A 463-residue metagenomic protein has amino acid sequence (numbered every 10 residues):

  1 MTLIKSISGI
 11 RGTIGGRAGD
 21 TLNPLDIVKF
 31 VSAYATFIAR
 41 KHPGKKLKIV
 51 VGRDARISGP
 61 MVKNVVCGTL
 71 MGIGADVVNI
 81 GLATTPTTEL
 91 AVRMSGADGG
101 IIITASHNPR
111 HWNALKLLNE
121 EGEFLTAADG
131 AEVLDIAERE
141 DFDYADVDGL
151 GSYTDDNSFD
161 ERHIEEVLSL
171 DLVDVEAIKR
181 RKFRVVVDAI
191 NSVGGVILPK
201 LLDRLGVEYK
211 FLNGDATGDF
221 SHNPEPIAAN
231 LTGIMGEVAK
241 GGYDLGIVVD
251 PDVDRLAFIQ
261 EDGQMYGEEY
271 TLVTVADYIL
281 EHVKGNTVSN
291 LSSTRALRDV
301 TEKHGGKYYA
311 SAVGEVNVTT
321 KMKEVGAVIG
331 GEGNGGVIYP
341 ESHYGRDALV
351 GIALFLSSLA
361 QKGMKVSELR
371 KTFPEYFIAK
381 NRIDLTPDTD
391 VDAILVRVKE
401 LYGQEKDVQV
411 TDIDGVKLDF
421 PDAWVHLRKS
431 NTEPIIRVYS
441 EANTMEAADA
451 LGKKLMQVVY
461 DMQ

Functional and structural regions predicted by a protein language model:
M1-G68, G72-I73, S152-V185: An N-terminal, well-structured beta->alpha segment
T13, N113-A239: Gly/Ser/Thr-enriched, mixed-charge loops and adjacent short helices that form phosphate/oxyanion-binding elements
T36, R40, K48-W112, K200-I259: N-terminal small/polar loop signature for handling phosphorylated ligands or for N-terminal nucleophile
V51-R53, V187-A189, Q260, E341 (+1 more regions): Short glycine-centered, acidic/aromatic-flanked micro-motifs in structured strand/loop junctions that mark active-site
M71, E132-E165, S169, Q260-G333 (+1 more regions): Proline/glycine-rich low-complexity loops and linkers
L117-E120, A257-E261, I338-P340: Short beta-strand-to-turn element immediately C-terminal to the catalytic PLP-Schiff-base lysine in fold type I
L245, V283-Q463: Phosphate-binding and adjacent anionic-ligand microenvironments
